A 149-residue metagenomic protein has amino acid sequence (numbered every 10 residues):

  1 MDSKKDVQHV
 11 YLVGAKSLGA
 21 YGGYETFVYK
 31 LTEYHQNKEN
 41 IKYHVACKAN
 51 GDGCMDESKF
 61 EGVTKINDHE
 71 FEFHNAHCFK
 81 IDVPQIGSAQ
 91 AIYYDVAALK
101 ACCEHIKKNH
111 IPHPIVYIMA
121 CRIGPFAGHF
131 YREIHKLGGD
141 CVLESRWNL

Functional and structural regions predicted by a protein language model:
D2-K5: N-proximal low-complexity "stem/linker" segments adjacent to membrane-targeting elements
V7, L12-Y21, Y34-A89: N-terminal strand-loop element at the rim of the active site of nucleotide-sugar-dependent glycosyltransferases
G22-G23, Y93: Residue-level signal for the nucleotide or nucleotide-sugar donor/cofactor binding architecture
G23-L31: Conserved alpha-helical elements of sugar-nucleotide-dependent glycosyltransferases
Y34-K38, A101-H105, E133: Active-site catalytic microenvironments for nucleophilic, acid-base chemistry
A91-A101, P114-G139, L143-L149: An aromatic- and histidine-rich active-site surface loop
H105-P114: Glycine-rich phosphate-binding loop signature in dinucleotide/nucleotide-binding domains
